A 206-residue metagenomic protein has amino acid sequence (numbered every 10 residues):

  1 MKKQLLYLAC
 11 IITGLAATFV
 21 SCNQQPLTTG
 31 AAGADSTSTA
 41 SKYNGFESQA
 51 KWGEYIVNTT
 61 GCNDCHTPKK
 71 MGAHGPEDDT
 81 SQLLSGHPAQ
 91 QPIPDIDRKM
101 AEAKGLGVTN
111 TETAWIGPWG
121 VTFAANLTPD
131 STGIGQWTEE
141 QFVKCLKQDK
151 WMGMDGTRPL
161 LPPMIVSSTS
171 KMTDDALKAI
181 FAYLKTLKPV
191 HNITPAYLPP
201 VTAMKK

Functional and structural regions predicted by a protein language model:
M1-A9: Bacterial N-terminal signal peptides that target proteins for export
T18-S21: C-terminal motif of bacterial Sec signal peptides marking the signal peptidase cleavage site
N23-Q25: Bacterial signal peptide processing site
G33-N58, M71-H74, I93-D95, S131: Electrostatic cytochrome c docking/interface patches
G53, T59-K69, F142, I180 (+1 more regions): The canonical Cys-X-X-Cys-His
C65-M71, K147, I165, K185-T186: Detector for the c-type heme attachment site
Q82-Q141, V166-L177: Electron-transfer interface patches adjacent to heme c in soluble/periplasmic c-type cytochromes and di-/multiheme
Q136-W151, S168-P195: C-terminal capping alpha-helices of c-type cytochrome domains
